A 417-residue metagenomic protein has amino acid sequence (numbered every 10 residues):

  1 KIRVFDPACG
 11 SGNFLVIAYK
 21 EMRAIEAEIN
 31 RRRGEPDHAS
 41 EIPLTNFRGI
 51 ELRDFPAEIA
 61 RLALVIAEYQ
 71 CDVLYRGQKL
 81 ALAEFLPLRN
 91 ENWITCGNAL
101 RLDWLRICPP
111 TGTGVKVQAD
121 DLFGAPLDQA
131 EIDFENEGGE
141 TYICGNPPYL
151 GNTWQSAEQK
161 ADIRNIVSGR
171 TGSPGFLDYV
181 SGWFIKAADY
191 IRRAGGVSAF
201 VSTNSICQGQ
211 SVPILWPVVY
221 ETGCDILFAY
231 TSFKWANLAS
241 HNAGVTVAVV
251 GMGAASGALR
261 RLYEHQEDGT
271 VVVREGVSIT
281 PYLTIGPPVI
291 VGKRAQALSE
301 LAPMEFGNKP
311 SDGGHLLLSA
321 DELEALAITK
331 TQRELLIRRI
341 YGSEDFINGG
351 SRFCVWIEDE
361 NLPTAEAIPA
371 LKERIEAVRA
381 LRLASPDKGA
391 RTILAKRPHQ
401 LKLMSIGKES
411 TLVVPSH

Functional and structural regions predicted by a protein language model:
K1, R31-S40, K116-D121, T153-N165 (+1 more regions): Active-site-adjacent bridging/hinge elements
K1-I42, L52, P56, N98 (+4 more regions): Class I S-adenosyl-L-methionine
K1-R3, N90, D103-Y142, F184 (+2 more regions): Flexible, glycine/threonine-enriched loop-and-boundary segments that flank and lead into catalytic domains of large
V16, R23, A57, V65 (+8 more regions): Signature of N6-adenine DNA methyltransferases within the class I
F47-I50: Conserved SAM-binding motif I beta-strand of class I
A60: Conserved SAM-binding loop
N92-G97: Conserved SAM-binding strand-loop segment of SAM-dependent methyltransferases
V249-G251, I340, V413: Conserved hydrophobic/aromatic beta-strand scaffold that supports enzyme active sites
